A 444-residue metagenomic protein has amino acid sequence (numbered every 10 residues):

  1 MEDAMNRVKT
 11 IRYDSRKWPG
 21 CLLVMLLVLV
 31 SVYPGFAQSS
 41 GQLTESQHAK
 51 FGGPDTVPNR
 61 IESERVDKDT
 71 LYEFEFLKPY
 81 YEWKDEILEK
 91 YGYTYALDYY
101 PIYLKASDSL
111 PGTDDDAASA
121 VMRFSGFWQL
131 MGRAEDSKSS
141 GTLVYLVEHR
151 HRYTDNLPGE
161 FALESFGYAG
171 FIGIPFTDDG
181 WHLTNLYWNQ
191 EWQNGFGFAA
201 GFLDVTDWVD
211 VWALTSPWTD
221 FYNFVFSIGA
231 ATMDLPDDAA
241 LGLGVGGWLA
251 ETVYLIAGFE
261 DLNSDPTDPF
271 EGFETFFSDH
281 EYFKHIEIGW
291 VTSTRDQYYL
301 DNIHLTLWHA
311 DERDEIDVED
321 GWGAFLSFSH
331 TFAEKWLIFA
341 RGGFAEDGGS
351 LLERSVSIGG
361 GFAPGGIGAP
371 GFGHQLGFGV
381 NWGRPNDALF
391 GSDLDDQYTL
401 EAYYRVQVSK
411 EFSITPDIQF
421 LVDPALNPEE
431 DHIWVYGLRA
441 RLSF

Functional and structural regions predicted by a protein language model:
Q38-S40, Y72-Y95, W128-L143, N194-G195 (+5 more regions): Short loop/turn motifs that connect adjacent beta-strands in outer-membrane beta-barrel proteins
S39-D108, G112: N-terminal regions that are enriched for targeting/export leaders and immediately downstream pro/stem segments
D85, S125-F127, Y187-N189, G244 (+5 more regions): Outer-membrane beta-barrel architecture
Y95-Y103, L143-H149, F198-F202, A257-D261 (+7 more regions): Transmembrane beta-barrel strands of outer-membrane/channel proteins
I102-D108, R150-T154, D207, F226-S227 (+6 more regions): Sequence/structural signature of outer-membrane beta-barrel proteins
N156-Y187, W192-F283, E287: Surface-exposed coil loops of outer-membrane beta-barrel proteins
W290-A388, A402: Detector for outer-membrane/organellar transmembrane beta-barrel domains, recognizing the amphipathic beta-strand
H432-F444: Outer-membrane beta-barrel "beta-signal"
